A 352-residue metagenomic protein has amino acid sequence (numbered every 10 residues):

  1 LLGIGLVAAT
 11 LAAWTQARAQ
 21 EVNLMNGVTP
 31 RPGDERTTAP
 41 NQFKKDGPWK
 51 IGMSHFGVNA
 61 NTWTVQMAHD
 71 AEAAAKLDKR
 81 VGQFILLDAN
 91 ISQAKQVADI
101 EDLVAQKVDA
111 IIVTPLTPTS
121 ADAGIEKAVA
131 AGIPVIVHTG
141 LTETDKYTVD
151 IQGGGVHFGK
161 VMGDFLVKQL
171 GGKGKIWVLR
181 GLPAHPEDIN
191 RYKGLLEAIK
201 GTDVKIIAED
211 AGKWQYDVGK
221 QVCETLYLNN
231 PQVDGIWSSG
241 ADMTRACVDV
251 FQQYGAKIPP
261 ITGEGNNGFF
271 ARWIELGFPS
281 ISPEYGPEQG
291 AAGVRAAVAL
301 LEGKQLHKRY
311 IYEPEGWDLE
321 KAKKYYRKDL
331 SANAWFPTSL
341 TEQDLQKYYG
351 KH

Functional and structural regions predicted by a protein language model:
L1-G3, V22-N23: N-terminal export leaders
L2-A13: Bacterial N-terminal signal peptides
L11-H352: A residue-level marker of the well-folded mature domains of exported/periplasmic proteins
